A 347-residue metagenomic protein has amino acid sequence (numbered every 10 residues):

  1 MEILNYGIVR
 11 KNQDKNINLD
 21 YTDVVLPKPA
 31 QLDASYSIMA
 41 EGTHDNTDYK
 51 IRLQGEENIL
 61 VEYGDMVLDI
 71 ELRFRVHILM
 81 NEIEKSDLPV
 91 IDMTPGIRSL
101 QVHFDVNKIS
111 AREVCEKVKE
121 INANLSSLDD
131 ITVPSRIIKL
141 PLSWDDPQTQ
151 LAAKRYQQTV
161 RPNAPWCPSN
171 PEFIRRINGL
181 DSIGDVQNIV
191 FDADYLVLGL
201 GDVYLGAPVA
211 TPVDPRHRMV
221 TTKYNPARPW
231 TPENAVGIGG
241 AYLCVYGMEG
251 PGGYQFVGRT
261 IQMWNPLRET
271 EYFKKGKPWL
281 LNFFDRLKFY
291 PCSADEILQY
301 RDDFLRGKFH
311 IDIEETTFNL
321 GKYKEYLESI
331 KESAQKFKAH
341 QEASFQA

Functional and structural regions predicted by a protein language model:
M1-A347: Conserved "landmark" site that anchors the functional core of diverse proteins
